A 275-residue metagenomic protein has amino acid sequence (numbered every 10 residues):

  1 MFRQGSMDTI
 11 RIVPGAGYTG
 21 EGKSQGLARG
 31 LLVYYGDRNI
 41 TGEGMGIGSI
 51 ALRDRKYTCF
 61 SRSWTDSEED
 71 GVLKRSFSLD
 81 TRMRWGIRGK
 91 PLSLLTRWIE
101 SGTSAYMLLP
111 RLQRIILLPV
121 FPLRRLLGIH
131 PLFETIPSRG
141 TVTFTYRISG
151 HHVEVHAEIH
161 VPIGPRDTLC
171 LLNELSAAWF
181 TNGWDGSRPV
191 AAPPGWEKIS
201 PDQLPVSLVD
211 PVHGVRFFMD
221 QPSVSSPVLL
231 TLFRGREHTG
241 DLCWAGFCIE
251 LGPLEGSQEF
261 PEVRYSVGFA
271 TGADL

Functional and structural regions predicted by a protein language model:
M1-G89, S93, G268-A273: Beta-strand-rich N-terminal accessory domains
M1-Q25, G140-I148, V215-V228: Broad, structure-driven detector of short, well-ordered beta-strand segments within folded domains
F2-Q4, V206-L275: Beta-strand-rich recognition/accessory modules
Q4-S6, Y35, S67-L73, I136-S138 (+2 more regions): Solvent-exposed loop and beta-edge segments used for protein-protein assembly and interaction
R75-W85, G128-F133, E158-I159: Short beta-strand segments that buttress and anchor functional surface loops
I87-F133: Mixed-charge, low-complexity intrinsically disordered segments
R125-S149: Low-complexity, acidic Ser/Thr/Pro/Gly-rich terminal tails and inter-domain linkers that flank the onset of structured
G140-V142, S149-G195: Acidic (Asp/Glu-rich), glycine- and aromatic
